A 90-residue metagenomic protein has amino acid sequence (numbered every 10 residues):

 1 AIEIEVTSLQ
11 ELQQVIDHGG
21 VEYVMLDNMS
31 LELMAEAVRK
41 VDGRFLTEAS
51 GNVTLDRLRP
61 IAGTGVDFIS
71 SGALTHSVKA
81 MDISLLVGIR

Functional and structural regions predicted by a protein language model:
A1-S8, V21-S30, L46-S50: Catalytic beta/alpha-barrel core
E5, Q13, V24, G43-E48 (+2 more regions): Noncatalytic linker/hinge segments flanking ATPase motor cores
L9-G20, M29, L33-V38, V53-S71: Catalytic cores of alpha/beta
V38-V41, R59-T64, S71-R90: C-terminal helical cap(s) of enzyme catalytic domains, especially alpha/beta-barrels
